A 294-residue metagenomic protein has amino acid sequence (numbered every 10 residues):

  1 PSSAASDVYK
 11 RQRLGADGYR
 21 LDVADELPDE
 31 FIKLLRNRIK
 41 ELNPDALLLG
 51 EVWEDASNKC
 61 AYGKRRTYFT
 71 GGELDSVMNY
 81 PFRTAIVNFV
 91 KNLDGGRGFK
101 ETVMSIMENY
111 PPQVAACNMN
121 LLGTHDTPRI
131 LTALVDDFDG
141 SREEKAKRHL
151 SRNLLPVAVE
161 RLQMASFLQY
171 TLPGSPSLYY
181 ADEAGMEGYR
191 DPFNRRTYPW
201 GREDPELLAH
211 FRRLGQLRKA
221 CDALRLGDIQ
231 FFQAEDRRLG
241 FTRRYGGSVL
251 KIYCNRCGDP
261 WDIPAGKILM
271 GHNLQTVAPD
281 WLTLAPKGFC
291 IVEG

Functional and structural regions predicted by a protein language model:
P1-A5, Y9: Single conserved hydrophobic/aromatic residue that forms the stacking wall/gate of nucleotide- or nucleobase-binding
R11, L21, L48, H125 (+3 more regions): Conserved, mostly hydrophobic/aromatic
Y19-D22, L49-E51, N120-G123, Y179-Y180 (+1 more regions): Short beta-strand segments
D22-N118, E187-R213, R244: Active-site-proximal helices and loops of the catalytic beta/alpha 8
Y62-G63, M119-L150, S166-P205: Aromatic/acidic polysaccharide-binding cleft in carbohydrate-active enzymes
V90-L93, R97-K100, M104, F138-Q163 (+2 more regions): Aromatic-anchored helix/helix-loop segment that forms the rim or "lid" of small-molecule/cofactor binding pockets
A158-V159, T171-L178, D182-G294: Carbohydrate-interacting/catalytic domains
